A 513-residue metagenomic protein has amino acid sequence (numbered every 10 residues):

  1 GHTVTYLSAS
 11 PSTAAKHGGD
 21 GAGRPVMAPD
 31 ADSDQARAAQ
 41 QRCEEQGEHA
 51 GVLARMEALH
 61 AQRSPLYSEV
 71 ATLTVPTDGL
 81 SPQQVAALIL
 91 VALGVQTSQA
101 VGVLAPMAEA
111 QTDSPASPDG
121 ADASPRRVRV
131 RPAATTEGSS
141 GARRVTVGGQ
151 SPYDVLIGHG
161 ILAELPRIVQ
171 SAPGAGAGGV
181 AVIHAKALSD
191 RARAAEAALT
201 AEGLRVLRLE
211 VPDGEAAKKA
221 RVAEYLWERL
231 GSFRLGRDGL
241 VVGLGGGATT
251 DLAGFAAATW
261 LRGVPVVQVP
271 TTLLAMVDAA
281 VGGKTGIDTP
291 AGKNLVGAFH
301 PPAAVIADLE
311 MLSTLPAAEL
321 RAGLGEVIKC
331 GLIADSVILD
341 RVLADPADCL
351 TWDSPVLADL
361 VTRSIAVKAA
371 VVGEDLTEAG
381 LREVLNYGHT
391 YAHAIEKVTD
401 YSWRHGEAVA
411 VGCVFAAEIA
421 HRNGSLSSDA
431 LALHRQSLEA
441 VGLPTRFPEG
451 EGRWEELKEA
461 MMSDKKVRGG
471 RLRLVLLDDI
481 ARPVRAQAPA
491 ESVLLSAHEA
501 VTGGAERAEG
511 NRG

Functional and structural regions predicted by a protein language model:
H2-S64: A glycine- and Lys/Arg-enriched "phosphate-lid" helix/loop adjacent to the NTP-binding pocket of small-molecule kinases
H2-T3, E69-A71, G263-V264, P301-P302: Short glycine-/polar-rich loops that comprise or flank the Walker A/P-loop and associated switch/sensor motifs
Q46-A50, A61-P132, A142, S492: NTP-dependent small-molecule kinase module
D122-L240: ATP/NTP phosphate-donor binding region
A248-F255, M276-V277, H393-A394: Short glycine/serine/threonine-rich phosphate/pyrophosphate-binding segments that cradle anionic phosphate groups
F255-D348: A glycine/threonine-rich phosphate-anchoring loop and its flanking beta-alpha core in nucleotide/phosphate-binding
G325-I328, S425-G513: C-terminal charged capping/lid subdomain of soluble metabolic enzymes
R341-E455: Active-site segments that bind and position negatively charged phosphate/pyrophosphate groups
